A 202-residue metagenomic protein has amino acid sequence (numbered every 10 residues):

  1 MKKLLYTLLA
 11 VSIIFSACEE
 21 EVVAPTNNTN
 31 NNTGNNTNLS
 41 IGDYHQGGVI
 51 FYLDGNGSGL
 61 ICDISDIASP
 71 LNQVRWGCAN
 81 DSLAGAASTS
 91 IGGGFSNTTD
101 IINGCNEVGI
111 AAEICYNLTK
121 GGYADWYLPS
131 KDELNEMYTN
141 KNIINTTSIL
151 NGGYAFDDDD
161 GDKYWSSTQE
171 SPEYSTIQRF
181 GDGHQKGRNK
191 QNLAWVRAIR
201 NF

Functional and structural regions predicted by a protein language model:
M1-S16: Sec-dependent bacterial lipoprotein signal peptides
K3-L4, A198-N201: Hydrophobic alpha-helical segments, especially transmembrane helices and their immediate juxtamembrane helical caps
I13-I41, F202: Bacterial Sec-dependent N-terminal signal peptides
E19-V23, D125, W195: Conserved beta-strand and immediately adjacent loop positions that scaffold enzyme active sites
E20, S69, N135-E136: Active-site micro-motifs of SAM-dependent methyltransferase domains
N31-K120, D162-S166, Y174-I177, L193-I199: Extracellular adhesion/carbohydrate-recognition regions
I101-W126, K131-H184, N201: An exposed tryptophan-centered "aromatic clamp" motif
D182-N192: Carbohydrate-recognition loop of C-type lectin domains
